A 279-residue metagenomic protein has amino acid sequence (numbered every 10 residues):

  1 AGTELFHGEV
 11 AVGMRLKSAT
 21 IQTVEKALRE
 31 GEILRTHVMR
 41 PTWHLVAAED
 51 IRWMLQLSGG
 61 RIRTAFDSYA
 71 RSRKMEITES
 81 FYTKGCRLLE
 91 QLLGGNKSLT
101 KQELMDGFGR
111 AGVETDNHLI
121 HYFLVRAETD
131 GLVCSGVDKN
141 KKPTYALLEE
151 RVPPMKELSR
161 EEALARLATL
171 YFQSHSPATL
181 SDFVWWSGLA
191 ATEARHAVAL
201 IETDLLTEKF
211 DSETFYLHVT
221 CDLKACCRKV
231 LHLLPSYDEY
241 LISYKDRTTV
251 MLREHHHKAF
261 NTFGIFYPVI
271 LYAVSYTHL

Functional and structural regions predicted by a protein language model:
A1-Q102, D106-D116, R253: Phosphate-backbone binding and catalysis cores of DNA-processing enzymes
G31-T36, G131-G136, T203-T207: A short, conserved structural fragment
G59-G60, R151-R166: Short, amphipathic alpha-helical interaction segments positioned at domain boundaries
E114-R126, T192-A197: Short amphipathic alpha-helical interaction segments
K139-M155, L217-L223: Short, cationic-aromatic polyanion-contact patches
L164-C221: Active-site-proximal binding-pocket segments
L200, D204-H255: Non-catalytic regulatory appendages
T277-H278: Conserved small/polar residues in nucleotide/adenosyl-binding loops
